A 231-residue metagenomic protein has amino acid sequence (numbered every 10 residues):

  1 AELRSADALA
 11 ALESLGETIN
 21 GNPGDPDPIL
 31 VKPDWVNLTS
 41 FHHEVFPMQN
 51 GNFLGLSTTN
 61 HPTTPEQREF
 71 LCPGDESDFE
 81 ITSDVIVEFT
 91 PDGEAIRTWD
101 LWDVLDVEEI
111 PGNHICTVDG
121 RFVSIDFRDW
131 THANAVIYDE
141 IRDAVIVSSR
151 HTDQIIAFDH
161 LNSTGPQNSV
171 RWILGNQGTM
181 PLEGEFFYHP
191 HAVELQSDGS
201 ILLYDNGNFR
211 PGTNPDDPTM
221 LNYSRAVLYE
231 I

Functional and structural regions predicted by a protein language model:
E2-R128, A133: Asp-box/WD-like beta-propeller blade repeats and closely related beta-sheet repeat scaffolds
S57, D205, E230: Pocket-edge structural micro-motifs
F70-S77, D217-T219, Y223-R225: Surface-exposed flexible segments
V85-V87, Q154-I156, R225-V227: A short loop-to-beta-strand structural motif that recurs across blades of beta-propeller domains
F89-G93, D159-S163, I231: Short loop/turn segments that connect beta-strands within beta-propeller blades
W102-Y223: Beta-propeller domains
